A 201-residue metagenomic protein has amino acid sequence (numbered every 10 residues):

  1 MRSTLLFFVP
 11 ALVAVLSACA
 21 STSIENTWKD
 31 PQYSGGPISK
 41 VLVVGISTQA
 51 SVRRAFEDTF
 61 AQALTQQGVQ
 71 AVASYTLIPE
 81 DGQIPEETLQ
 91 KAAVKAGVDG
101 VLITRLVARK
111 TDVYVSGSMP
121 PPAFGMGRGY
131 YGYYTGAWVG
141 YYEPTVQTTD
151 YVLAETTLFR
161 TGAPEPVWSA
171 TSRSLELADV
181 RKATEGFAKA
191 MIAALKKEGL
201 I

Functional and structural regions predicted by a protein language model:
M1-C19: Sec-dependent bacterial lipoprotein signal peptides
F8-A11, G35, A63, T148: A generic structural signal for short, solvent-exposed coil/turn residues that cap or connect secondary-structure
V13-L16, G35, K95: Alpha-helix termination/capping residues and helix-transition junctions
C19-S39, T48, Y142-I201: C-terminal/domain-edge helix-coil "capping" segments
N26-D30, A55-Q66, G125-M126, L200-I201: Short low-complexity stretches enriched in small and charged residues
Y33-S34, F60-Q66, S118-M119, G132: A broad, low-specificity signal for short, low-complexity segments enriched in glycine/proline and polar/charged
K40-V113: N-terminal segment of the mature soluble domain
I84-L158: Surface-exposed short loop/turn segments
